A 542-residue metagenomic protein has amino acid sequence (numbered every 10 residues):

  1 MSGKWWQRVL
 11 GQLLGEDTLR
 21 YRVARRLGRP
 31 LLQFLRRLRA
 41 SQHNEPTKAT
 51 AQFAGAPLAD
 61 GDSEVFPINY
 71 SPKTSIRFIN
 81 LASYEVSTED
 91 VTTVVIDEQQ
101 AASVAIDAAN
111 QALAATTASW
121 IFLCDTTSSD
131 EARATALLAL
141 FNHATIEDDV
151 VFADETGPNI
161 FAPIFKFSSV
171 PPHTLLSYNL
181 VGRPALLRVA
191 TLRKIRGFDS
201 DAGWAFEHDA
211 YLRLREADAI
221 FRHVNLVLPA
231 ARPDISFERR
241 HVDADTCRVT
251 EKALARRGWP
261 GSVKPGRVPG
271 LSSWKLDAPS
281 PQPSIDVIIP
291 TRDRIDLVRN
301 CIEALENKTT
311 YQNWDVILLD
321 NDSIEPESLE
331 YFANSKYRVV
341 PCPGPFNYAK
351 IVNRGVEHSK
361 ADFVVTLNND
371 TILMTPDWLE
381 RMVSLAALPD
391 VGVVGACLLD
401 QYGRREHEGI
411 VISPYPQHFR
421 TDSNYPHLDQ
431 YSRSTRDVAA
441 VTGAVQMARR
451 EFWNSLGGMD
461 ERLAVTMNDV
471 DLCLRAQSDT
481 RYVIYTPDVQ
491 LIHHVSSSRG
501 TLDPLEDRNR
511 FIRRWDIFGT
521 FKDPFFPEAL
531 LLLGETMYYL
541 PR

Functional and structural regions predicted by a protein language model:
S2-G15, L19-S87, V242-I285, G392 (+6 more regions): C-terminal, non-catalytic tails of nucleotide-sugar-dependent glycosyltransferases
A82-E89, E303-N313: Short, acidic, metal-binding catalytic loop of nucleotide-sugar glycosyltransferases
D90-V94, D209, S284-I288, D315 (+1 more regions): Cell-envelope/extracellular polymer assembly enzymes that use nucleotide-activated donors
A101-A115, C342-S359: Glycine-rich, basic loop-to-helix element that forms the pyrophosphate-binding segment of sugar-nucleotide handling
I121, V364: Short aromatic/hydrophobic "clamp" motif used to bind/position activated sugar donors
A132-A162, I372-S413: Conserved donor NDP-sugar-binding/catalytic core segment of glycosyltransferases
P163-L186, E357, D400, S413-E451 (+1 more regions): A recurrent flexible, glycine/aromatic-enriched loop bordering the glycosyltransferase active site that acts as
T191, D201-L226, T250, L379-M382 (+2 more regions): A short, conserved alpha-helix in the catalytic core of glycosyltransferases
